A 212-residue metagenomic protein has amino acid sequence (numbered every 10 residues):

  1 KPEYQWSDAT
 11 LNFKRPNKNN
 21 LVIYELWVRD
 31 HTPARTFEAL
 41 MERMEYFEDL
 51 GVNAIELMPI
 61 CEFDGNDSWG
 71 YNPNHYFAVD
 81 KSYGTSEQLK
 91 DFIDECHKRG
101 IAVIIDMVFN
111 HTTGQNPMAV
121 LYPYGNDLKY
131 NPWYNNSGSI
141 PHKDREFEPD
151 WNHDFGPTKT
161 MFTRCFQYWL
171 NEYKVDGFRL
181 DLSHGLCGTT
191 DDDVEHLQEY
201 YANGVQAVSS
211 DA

Functional and structural regions predicted by a protein language model:
A9-L21, W27-K174, L182-S209: Substrate-binding/active-site clefts of carbohydrate-active enzymes
F178: Active-site capping/gating regions of soluble enzymes
